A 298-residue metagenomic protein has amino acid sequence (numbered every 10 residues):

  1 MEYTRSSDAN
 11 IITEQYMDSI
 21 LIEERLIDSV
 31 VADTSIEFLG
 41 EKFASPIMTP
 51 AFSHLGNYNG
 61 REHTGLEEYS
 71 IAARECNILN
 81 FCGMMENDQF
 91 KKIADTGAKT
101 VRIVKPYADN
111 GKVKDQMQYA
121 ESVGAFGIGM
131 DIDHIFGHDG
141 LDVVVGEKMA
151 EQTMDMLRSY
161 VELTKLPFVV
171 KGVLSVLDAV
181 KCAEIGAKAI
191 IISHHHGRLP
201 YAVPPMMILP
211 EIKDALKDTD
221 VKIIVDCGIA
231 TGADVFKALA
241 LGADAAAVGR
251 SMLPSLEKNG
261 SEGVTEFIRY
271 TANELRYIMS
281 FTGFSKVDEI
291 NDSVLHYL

Functional and structural regions predicted by a protein language model:
M1-F43, I290: An N-cap/entry alpha-helix motif that binds or orients negatively charged groups
M1-N10, M252, G260-L298: C-terminal extensions of enzymes
Q15-I22, I78, S122-A125, E162-K165 (+4 more regions): Generic secondary-structure signature for well-ordered alpha-helical cores
V30-G40, E68-Y69, F81-I93, Q116: Short, charged beta->alpha transition segments
F38-M84: Active-site cofactor/substrate anionic-group-binding motifs, chiefly glycine- and Lys/Arg-rich phosphate-binding loops
H54-L55, G83-Q89, D133, V176: Short glycine-enriched loops at secondary-structure junctions
S70-N110: A gly/proline- and charged-residue-enriched helix-loop-helix capping module
I71, T96, A108-V225, G232-P254 (+2 more regions): Alpha/beta enzyme core
